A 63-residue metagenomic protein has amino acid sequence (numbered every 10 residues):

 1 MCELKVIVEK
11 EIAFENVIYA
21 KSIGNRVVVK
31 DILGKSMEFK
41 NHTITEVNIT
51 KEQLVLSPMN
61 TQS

Functional and structural regions predicted by a protein language model:
M1-V28: N-terminal acidic leader/helix
L4, S36-S63: C-terminal structural segments of small proteins and small subunits
D31: Short, acidic, Ser/Thr-enriched surface-loop or helix-capping motifs
